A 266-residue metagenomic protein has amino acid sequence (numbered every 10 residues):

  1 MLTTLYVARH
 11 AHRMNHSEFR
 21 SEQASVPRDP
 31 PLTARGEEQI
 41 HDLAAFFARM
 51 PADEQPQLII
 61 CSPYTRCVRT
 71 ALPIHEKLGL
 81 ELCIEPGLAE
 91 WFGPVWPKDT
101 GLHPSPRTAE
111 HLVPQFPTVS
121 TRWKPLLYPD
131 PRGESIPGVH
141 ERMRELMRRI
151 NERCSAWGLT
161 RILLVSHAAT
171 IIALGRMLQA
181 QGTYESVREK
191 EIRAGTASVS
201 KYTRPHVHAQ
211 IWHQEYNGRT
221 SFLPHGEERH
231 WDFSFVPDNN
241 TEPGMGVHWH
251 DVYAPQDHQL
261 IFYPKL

Functional and structural regions predicted by a protein language model:
M1-T4, E90-R107, W157, R176-L266: Acidic, low-complexity terminal tails and accessory targeting/binding regions of phosphate-metabolizing enzymes
L2-E85: Active-site-proximal alpha-helix that buttresses catalytic centers in soluble enzyme cores
T4-A8, I60, W157-H167, L174: Beta-strand elements within well-structured catalytic alpha/beta cores of enzymes that handle phosphate/sulfate esters
A11, A168, T220: Active-site metal-binding loops of divalent metal-dependent hydrolases
G36-L43, C67, S135, V139-I150: Alpha-helical packing segments of well-folded alpha/beta enzyme cores
M50-E54, I150-T160: Glycine-rich phosphate-binding loop signature in dinucleotide/nucleotide-binding domains
R69-L72, A173-M177: A short acidic (Asp/Glu
L78-E145, W249: Phosphate-handling substructures
